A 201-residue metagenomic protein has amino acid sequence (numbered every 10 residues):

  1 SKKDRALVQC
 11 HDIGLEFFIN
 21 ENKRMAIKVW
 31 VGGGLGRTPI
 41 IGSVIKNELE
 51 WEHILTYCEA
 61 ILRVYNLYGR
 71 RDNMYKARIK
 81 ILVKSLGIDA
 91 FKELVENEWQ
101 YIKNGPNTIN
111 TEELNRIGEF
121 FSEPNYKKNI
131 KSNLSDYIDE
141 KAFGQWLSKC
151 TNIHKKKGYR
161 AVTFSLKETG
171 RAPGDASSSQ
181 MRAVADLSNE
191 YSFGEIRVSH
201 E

Functional and structural regions predicted by a protein language model:
S1-E201: Peripheral terminal and linker regions in Fe-S/redox and tRNA-modifying enzymes
